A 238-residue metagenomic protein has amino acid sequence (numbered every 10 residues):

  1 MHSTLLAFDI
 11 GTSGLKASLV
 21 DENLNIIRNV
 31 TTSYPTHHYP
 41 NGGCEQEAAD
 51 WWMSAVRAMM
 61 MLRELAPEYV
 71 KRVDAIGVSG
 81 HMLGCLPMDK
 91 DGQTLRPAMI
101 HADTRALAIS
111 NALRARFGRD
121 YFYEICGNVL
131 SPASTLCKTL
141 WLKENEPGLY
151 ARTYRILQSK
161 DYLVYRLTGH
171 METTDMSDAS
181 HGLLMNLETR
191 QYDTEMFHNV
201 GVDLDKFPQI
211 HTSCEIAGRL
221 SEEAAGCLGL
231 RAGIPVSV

Functional and structural regions predicted by a protein language model:
M1-R96, E124, R152, A225-P235: N-terminal glycine/serine-rich phosphate-binding loop of ATP-dependent small-molecule kinases, especially carbohydrate
I10-T12, F122-V238: Gly/Ser/Thr-rich active-site cleft segment
H38-G42, A108-A112, L184: Short, charged, surface-exposed secondary-structure boundary motifs
A48-W51, A55, A106, T135 (+2 more regions): Conserved donor sugar-nucleotide recognition element shared by glycan-biosynthetic enzymes
K90-T94, A112, R116-F117: Hydrophobic or amphipathic alpha-helical targeting/insertion segments
P97, I109, R166: Residues that scaffold the ATP/ADP-binding catalytic core of kinase and kinase-like folds
D103: Carbohydrate-associated surface elements
